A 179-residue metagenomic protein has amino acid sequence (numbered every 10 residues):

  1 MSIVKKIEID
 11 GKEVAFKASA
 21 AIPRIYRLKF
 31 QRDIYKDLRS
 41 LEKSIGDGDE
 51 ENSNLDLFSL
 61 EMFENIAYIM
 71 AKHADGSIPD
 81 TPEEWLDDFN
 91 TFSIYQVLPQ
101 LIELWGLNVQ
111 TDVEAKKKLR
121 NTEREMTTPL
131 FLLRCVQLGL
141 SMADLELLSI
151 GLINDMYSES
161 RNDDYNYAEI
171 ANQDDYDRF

Functional and structural regions predicted by a protein language model:
M1-E13, A20, R32-L57, E61 (+1 more regions): Charged interaction scaffolds used for protein-protein
R24-F30: Covalent nucleotidyltransferase core used to form phosphodiester bonds in nucleic acids
